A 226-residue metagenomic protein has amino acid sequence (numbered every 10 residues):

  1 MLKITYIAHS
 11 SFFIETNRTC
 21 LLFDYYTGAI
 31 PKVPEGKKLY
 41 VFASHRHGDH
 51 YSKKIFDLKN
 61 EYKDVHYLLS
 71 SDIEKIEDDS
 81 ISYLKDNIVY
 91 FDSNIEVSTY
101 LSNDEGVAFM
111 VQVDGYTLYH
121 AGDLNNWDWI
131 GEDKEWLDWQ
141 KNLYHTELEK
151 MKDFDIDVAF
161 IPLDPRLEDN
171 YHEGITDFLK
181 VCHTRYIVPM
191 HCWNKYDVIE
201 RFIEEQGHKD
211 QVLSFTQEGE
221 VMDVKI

Functional and structural regions predicted by a protein language model:
M1-V33, V107-E132: Conserved beta-strand hairpin/beta-sheet module of binuclear metal-dependent hydrolase folds, prominently
I4-H9, D78-D92, N103-E105, Y171-I226: Binuclear metal-ion centers of metallo-dependent hydrolases, dominated by the metallo-beta-lactamase
S10, Y25-T27, H45-R46, D72 (+4 more regions): Active-site metal-binding loops of divalent metal-dependent hydrolases
I14, D24, H45, V97 (+3 more regions): Divalent metal-coordination and catalytic microenvironments
T19-L21, Y40, H66, Y116-L118 (+2 more regions): Structural motif
T27-E74, E149-F160: Active-site metal-binding motif and surrounding structural segment of the metallo-beta-lactamase
E61-I88, I95: Glycine/small-residue-rich loop that forms an oxyanion/phosphate-binding "nest" at active or ligand-binding sites
N103-K180: Active-site-proximal loop/helix segments of hydrolase catalytic cores
